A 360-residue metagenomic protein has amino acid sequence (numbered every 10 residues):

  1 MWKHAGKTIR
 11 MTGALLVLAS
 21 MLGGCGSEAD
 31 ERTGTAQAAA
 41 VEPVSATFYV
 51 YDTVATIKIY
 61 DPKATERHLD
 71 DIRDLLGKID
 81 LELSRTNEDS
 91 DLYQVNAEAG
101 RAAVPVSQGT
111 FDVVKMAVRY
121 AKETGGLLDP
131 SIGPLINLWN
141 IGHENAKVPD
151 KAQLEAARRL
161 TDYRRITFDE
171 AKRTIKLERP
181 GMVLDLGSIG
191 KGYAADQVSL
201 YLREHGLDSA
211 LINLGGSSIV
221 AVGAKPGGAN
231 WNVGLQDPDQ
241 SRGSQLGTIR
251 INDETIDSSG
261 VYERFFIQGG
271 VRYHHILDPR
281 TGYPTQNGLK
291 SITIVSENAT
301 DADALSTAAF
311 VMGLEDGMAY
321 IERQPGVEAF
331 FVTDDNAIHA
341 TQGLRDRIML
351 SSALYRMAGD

Functional and structural regions predicted by a protein language model:
W2-D360: Mature catalytic core of soluble alpha/beta enzymes
